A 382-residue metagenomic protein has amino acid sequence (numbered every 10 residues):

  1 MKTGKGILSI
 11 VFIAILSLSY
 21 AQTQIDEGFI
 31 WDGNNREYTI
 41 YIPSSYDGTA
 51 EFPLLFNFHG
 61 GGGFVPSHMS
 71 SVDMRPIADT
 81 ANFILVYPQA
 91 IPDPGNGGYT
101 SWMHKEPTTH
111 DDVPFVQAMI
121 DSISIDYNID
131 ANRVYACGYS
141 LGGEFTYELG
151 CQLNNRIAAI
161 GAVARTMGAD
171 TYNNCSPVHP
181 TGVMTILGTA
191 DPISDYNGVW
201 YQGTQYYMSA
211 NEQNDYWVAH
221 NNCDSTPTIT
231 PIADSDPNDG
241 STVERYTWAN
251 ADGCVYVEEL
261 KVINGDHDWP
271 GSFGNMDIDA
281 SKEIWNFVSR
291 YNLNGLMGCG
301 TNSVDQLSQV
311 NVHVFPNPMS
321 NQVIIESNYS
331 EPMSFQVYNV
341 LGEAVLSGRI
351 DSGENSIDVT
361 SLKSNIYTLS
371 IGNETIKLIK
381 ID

Functional and structural regions predicted by a protein language model:
M1-Q24, T301-V304, E343, I371 (+1 more regions): Bacterial Sec-dependent N-terminal signal peptides
S19-L54, S67, T80, C137-G161 (+7 more regions): A domain-start/cap signature at the N-terminus of enzymes
D26-S45, T49-Y135, F145-E148, Q152 (+1 more regions): Serine-hydrolase catalytic machinery in alpha/beta-hydrolase-like enzymes
F56-G60, A164, L187-G188, I263: The conserved beta1-alpha1 loop
G61, A90, T189-P192, V199 (+1 more regions): Acidic beta-to-alpha connecting loop that harbors the catalytic carboxylate
A158-S241, T247-D252: The feature captures the conserved acid-bearing segment of alpha/beta-hydrolase catalytic domains
G253-L293: Extracellular low-complexity, Gly/Ser/Thr-rich intrinsically disordered linkers and protease-sensitive activation/hinge
D305-D382: C-terminal outer-membrane/trafficking sorting elements
